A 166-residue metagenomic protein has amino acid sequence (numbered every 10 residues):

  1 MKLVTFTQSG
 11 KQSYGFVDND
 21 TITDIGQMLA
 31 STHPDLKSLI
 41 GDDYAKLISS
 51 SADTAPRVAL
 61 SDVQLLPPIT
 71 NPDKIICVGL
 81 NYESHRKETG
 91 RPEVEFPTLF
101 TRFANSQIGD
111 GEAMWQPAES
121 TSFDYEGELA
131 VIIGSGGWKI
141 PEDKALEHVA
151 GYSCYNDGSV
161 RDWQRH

Functional and structural regions predicted by a protein language model:
M1-P97: N-terminal non-catalytic cap/leader segment that marks the start of a structured domain
P72-H166: Glycine-enriched loop-and-adjacent helix/strand subsegments that border the catalytic/binding cleft of enzyme cores
